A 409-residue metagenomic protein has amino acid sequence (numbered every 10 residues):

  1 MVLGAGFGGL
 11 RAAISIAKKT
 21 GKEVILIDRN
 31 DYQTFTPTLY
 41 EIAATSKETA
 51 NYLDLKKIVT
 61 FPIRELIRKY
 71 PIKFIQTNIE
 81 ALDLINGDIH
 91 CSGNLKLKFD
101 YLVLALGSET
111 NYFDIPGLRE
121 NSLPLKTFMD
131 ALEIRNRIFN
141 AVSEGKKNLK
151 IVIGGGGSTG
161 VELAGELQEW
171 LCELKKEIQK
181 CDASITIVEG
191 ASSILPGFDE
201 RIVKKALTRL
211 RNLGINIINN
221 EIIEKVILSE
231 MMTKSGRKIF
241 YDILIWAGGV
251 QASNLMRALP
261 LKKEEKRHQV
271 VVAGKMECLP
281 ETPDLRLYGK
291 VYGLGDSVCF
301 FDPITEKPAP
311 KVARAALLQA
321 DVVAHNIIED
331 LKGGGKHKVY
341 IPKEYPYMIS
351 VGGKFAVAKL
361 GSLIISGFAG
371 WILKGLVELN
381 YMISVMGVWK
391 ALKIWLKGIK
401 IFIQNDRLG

Functional and structural regions predicted by a protein language model:
M1-K73, V152, V161-G197: Beta1-alpha1 glycine-rich phosphate/pyrophosphate-binding loop at the start of Rossmann-like nucleotide-binding domains
L3, L97-E109, M231, F240-Q251 (+1 more regions): Short hydrophobic core segments
E23, Y70, F74-A81, I85 (+1 more regions): A Rossmann-like FAD-binding core segment of flavoenzymes
L39-A50, R119-L123, I202, P260-K262 (+2 more regions): Short glycine-enriched, charge-decorated loop/helix-capping segments at active-site entrances that position
P71-K150, I178, I245: FAD-binding core/adjacent interface of flavoenzyme oxidoreductases
E120-G145, K238-I243, A247-L318: FAD-site-proximal beta/loop scaffold in flavoenzymes
M256-R257, S297-E344, M348-V351: A conserved FAD-binding loop/helix module that cradles the flavin
G353-G409: C-terminal auxiliary extensions adjacent to catalytic cores
